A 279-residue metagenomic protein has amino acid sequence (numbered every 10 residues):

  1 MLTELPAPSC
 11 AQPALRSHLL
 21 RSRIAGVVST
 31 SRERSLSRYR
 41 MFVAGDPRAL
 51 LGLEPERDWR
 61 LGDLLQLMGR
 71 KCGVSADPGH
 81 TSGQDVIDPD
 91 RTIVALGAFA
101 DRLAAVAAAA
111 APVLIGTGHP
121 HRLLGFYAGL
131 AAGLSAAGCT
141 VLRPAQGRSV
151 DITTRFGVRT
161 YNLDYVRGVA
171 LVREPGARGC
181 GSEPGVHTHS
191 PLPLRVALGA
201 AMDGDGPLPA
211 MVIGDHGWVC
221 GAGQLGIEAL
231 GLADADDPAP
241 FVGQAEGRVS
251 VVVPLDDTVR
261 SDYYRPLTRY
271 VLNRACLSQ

Functional and structural regions predicted by a protein language model:
L2-P112, T117, R122-G129: Electropositive, gly/pro-rich neighborhoods at or near active sites that engage anionic ligands
A107, S135, G223: Anion (oxyanion) recognition and catalysis
A111, C139-T140, I227: Short phosphate-binding/catalytic loops that engage adenosine nucleotides
P120, Q146-G147, D234-A235: Short, ordered loop/turn segments at secondary-structure junctions
F126-P193: Long, charge-dense
A170-W218, L272-Q279: Electropositive, surface-exposed helix/loop patches at the edges of structured domains that serve as adaptable
L198-Q244: Charge-patterned, long linear interaction tracts outside catalytic cores
L225-Q279: C-terminal functional extensions of proteins
